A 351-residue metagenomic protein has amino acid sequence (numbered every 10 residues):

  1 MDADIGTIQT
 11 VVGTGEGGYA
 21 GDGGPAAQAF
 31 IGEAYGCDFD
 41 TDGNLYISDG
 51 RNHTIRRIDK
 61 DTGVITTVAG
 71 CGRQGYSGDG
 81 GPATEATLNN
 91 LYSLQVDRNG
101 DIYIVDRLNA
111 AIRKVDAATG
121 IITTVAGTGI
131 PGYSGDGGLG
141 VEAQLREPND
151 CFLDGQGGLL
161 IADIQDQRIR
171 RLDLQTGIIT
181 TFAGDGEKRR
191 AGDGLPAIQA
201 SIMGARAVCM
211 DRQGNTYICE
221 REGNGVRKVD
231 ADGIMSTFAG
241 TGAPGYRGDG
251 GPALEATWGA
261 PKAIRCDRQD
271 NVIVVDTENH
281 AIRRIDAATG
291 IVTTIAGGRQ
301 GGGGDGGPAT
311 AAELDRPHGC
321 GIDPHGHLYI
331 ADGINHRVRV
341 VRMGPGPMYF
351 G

Functional and structural regions predicted by a protein language model:
D2-E33, G63-N90, T119-E147, T176-G204 (+3 more regions): Gly/Pro-rich loop segments of beta-rich domains
F39-D42, V96-N99, L153-Q156, M210-Q213 (+2 more regions): Residue-level detector of Asp-centered blade-edge/turn motifs that repeat once per structural unit in beta-propeller
N44-Y46, D101-Y103, G158-I161, N215-I218 (+2 more regions): Conserved beta-propeller blade signature
G50, R107, I164, R221 (+3 more regions): Short loop/turn segments immediately following the C-termini of beta-strands
H53-R57, V64, A110-K114, I121 (+5 more regions): A short loop-to-beta-strand structural motif that recurs across blades of beta-propeller domains
A263-R265, V275-A281: Loop/turn-rich, solvent-exposed surfaces of beta-rich toroidal or solenoidal domains
R316-G351: Blade-level signature of beta-propeller repeat domains, shared across WD40, Kelch, NHL, RCC1 and BNR/Asp-box propellers
